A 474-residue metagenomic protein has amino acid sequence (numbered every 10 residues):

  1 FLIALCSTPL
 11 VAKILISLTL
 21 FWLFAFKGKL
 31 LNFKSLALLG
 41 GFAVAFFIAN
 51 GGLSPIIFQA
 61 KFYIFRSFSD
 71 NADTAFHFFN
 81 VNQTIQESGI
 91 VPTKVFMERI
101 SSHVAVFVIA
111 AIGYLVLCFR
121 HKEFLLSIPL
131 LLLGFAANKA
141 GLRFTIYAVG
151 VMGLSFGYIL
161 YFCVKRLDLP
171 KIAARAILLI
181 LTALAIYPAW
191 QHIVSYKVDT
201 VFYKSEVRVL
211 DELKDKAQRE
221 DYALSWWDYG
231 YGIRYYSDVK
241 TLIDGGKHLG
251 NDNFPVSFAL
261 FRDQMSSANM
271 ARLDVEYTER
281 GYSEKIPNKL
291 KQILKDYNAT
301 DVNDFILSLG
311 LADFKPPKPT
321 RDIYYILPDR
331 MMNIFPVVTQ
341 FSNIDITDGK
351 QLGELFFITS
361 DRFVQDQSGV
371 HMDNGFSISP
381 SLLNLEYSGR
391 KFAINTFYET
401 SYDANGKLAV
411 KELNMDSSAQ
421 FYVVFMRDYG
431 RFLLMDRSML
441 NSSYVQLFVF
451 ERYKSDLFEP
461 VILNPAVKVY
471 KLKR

Functional and structural regions predicted by a protein language model:
F1, N32-A37, V106, L117-L130 (+1 more regions): Membrane-interfacial loop-to-transmembrane alpha-helix junctions, especially the N-terminal start
F1-P55, R175-L184: Hydrophobic alpha-helical membrane-interfacial segments at the cytosolic entry of transmembrane helices
L20-G28, S101-H121: Hydrophobic, aromatic-rich transmembrane alpha-helices and their immediate juxtamembrane boundary segments
L38-V44, L154-Q191: Signature aromatic-anchored transmembrane alpha helix within multi-pass, membrane-resident enzymes that catalyze glycan
K61-V106: Juxtamembrane membrane-water interface segments that cap and precede transmembrane helices
I128, L133-D168: Hydrophobic/aromatic-rich transmembrane helices and adjacent perimembrane loops
A174-G246, N253, D313-P316, Y470: Extracytoplasmic
K240-M332, D348-V423: Luminal/periplasmic acceptor-recognition loop/helix of membrane-associated glycosyltransferases
